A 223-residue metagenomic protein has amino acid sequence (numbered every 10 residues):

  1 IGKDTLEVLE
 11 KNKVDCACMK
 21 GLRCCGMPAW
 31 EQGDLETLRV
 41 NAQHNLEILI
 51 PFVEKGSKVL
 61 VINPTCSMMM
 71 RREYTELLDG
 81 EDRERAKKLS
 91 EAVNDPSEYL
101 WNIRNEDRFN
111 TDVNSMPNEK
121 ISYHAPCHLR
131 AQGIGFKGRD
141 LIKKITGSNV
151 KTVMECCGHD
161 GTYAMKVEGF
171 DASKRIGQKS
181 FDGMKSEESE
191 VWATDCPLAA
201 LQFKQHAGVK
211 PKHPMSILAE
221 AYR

Functional and structural regions predicted by a protein language model:
I1-R223: Iron-sulfur cluster-binding electron-transfer modules in prokaryotic oxidoreductases
